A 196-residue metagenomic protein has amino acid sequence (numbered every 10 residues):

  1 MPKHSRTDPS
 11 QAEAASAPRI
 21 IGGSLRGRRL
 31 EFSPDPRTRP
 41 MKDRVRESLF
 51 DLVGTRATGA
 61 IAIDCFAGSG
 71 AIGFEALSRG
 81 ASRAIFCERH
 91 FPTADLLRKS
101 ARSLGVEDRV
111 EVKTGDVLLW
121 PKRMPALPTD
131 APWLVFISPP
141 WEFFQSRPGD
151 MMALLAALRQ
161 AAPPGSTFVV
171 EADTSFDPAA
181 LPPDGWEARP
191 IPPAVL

Functional and structural regions predicted by a protein language model:
M1-L196: Class I S-adenosyl-L-methionine-dependent methyltransferase catalytic core
